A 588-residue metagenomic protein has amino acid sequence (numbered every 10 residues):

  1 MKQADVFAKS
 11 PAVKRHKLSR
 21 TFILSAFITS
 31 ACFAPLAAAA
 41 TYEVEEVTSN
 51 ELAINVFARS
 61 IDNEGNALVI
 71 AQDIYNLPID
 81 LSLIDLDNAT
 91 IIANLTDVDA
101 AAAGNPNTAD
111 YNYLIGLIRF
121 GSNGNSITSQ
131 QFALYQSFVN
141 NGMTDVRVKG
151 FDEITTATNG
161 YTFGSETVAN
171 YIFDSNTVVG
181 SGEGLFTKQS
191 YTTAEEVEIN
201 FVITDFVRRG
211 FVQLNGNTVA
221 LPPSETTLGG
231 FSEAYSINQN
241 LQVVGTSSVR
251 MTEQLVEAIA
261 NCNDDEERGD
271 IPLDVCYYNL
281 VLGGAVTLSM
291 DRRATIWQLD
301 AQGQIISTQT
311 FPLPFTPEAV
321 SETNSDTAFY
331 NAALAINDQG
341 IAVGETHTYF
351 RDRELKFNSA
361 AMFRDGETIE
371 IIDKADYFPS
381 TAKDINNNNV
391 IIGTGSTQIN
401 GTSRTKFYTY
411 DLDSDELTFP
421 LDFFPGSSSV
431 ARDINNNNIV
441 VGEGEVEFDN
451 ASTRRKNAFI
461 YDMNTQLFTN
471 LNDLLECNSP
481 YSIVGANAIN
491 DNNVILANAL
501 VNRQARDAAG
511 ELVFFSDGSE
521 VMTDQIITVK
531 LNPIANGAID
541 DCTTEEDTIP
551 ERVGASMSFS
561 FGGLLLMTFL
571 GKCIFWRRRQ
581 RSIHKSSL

Functional and structural regions predicted by a protein language model:
M1-L18, H584-L588: N-terminal secretory signal peptides that target proteins for export/translocation
K17-T29: Sec-dependent N-terminal signal peptides
T29, L564-M567: Hydrophobic alpha-helical membrane-embedded or membrane-associated segments
C32-L36: N-terminal signal peptide c-region/cleavage motif recognized by signal peptidases
A38-F561, C573-Q580: Residue-level hotspots at or immediately adjacent to binding/recognition sites across diverse folds
T568-L588: C-terminal membrane-anchoring or membrane-association module
